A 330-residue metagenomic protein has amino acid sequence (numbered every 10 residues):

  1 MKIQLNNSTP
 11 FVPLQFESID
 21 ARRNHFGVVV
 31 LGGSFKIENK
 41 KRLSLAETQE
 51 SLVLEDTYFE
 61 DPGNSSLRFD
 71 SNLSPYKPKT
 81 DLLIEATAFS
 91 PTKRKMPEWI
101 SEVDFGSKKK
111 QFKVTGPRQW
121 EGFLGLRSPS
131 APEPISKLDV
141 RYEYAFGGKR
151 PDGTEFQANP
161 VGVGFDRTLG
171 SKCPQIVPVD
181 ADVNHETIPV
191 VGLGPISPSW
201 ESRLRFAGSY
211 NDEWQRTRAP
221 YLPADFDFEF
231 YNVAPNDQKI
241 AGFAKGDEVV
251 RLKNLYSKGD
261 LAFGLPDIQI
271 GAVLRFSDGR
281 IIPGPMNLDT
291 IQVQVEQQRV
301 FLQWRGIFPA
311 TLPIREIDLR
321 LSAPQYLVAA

Functional and structural regions predicted by a protein language model:
K2-A330: Extended intrinsically disordered or low-complexity segments
